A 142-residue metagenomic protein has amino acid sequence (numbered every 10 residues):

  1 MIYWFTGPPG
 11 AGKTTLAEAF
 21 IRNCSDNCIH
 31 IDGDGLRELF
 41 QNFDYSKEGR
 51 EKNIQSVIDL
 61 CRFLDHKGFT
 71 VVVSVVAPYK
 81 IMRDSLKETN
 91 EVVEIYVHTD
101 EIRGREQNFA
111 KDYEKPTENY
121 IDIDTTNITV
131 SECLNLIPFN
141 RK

Functional and structural regions predicted by a protein language model:
I2: Walker A (P-loop) ATP-phosphate-binding motif of ABC ATPase nucleotide-binding domains
F5: Hydrophobic anchor at the beta1->P-loop junction of P-loop NTPases
P8-P9, T14: The conserved Walker
T14-R62: Conserved substrate/cofactor phosphate-moiety recognition/catalytic segment in nucleotide-dependent phosphotransferases
C24, E88-E91, E118: Short, structured coil segments at secondary-structure junctions
C28-H30, V92-Y96, Y120-D122: Conserved beta-strand scaffold positions in the cores of enzyme catalytic domains, especially in NTP/NDP-utilizing
L39, S46-I102: Glycine-rich phosphate-binding loop used to anchor ATP phosphates in small-molecule kinases, encompassing both
V97-K142: Small-molecule kinase domains that catalyze NTP-dependent phosphoryl transfer to phosphate-bearing small molecules
